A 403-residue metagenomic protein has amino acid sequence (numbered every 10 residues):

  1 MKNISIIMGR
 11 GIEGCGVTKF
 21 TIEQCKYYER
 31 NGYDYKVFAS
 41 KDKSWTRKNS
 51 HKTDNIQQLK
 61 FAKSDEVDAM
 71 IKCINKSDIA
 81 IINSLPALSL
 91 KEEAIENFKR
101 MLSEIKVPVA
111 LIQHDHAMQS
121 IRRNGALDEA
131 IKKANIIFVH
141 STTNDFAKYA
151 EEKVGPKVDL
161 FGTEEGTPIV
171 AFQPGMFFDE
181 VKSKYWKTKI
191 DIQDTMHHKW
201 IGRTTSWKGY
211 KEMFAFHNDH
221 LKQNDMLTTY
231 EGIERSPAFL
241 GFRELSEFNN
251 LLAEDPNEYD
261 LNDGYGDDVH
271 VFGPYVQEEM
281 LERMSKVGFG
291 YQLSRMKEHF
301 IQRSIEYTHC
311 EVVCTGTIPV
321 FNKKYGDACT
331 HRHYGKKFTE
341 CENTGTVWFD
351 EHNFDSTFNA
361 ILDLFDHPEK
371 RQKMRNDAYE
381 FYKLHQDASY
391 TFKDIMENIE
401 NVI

Functional and structural regions predicted by a protein language model:
I7-C15, I22-I74, I233-L240: N-terminal strand-loop element at the rim of the active site of nucleotide-sugar-dependent glycosyltransferases
M8-I22, L88-S89, T205-K208, H299-R303: A short, glycine/small-residue-rich beta-strand->loop->alpha-helix junction that serves as a flexible
C15-G16, H352, D366-E400: A charged, aromatic-enriched C-terminal amphipathic alpha-helix characteristic of glycosyltransferases across folds
S120-I169, M176: A short, active-site helix/loop in glycosyltransferases that binds the activated sugar's phosphate group
F138, P174-M176, K187-K208, F214-N218: Conserved donor-binding/catalytic core segment of Leloir-type glycosyltransferases
F242-M284: Nucleotide-activated donor-binding/catalytic signature segment of Leloir-type glycosyltransferases, i.e., the conserved
Q292-C310, V320-E340: Nucleotide-sugar-dependent
A328-L362: Change "using UDP/GDP/dTDP sugars" to "using nucleotide sugars
